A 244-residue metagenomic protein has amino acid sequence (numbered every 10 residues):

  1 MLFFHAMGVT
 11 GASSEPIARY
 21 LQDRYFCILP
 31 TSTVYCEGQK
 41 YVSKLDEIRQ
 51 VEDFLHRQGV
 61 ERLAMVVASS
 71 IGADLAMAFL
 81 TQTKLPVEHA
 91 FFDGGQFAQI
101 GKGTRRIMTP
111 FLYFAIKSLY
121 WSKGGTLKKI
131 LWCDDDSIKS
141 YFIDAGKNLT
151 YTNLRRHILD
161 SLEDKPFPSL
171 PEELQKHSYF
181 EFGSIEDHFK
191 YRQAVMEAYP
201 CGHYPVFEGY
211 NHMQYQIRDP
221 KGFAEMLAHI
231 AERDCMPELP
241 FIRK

Functional and structural regions predicted by a protein language model:
M1-E37: Conserved HGGG/HGGXW glycine-rich cap/lid loop of the alpha/beta-hydrolase fold
I28-M65: Active-site loop/oxyanion-hole signature of alpha/beta-hydrolase fold enzymes
V67-A76: Gly/Ala-rich beta-loop-alpha elbow adjacent to hydrolase catalytic centers
T81-Q82, V87-K117: Flexible "cap/lid" loop of the alpha/beta hydrolase fold
K102-G103, L119-E172: Conserved alpha/beta-hydrolase catalytic His-Asp/Glu region
L159-E197: Conserved serine/cysteine hydrolase catalytic core
Y199-M213: Catalytic histidine neighborhood in serine/cysteine hydrolases with alpha/beta-hydrolase-type architecture
Y210-F223: Catalytic histidine-centered segment of alpha/beta-hydrolase-like enzymes
